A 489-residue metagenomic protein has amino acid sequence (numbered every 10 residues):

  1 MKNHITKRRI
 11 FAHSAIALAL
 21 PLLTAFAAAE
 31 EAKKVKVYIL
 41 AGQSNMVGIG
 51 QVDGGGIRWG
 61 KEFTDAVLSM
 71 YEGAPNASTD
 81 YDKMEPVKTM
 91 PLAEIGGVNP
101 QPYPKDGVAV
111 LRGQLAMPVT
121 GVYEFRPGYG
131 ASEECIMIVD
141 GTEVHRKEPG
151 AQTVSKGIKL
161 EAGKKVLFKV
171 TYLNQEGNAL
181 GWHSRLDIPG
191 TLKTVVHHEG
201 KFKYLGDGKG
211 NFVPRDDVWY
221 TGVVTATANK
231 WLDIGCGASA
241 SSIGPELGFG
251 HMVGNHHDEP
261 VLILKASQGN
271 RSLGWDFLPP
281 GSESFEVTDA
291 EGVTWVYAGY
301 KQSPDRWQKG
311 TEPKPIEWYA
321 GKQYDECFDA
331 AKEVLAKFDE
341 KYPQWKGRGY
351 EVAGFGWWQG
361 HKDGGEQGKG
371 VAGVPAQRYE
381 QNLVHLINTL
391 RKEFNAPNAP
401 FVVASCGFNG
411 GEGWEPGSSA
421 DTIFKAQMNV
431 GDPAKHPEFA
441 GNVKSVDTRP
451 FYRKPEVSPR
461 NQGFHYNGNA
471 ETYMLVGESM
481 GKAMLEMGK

Functional and structural regions predicted by a protein language model:
K2-A15: Bacterial N-terminal signal peptides that target proteins for export
N3, A27-A29: Glycine-centered signal
H13-A25: Bacterial N-terminal signal peptides
A29-V67, E72, R185-K489: Cell-envelope and extracellular/periplasmic
K34-K36, L40-A41, N45-G48, G56-E124 (+1 more regions): Extracellular/secretory pathway-exposed regions associated with glycan biology
